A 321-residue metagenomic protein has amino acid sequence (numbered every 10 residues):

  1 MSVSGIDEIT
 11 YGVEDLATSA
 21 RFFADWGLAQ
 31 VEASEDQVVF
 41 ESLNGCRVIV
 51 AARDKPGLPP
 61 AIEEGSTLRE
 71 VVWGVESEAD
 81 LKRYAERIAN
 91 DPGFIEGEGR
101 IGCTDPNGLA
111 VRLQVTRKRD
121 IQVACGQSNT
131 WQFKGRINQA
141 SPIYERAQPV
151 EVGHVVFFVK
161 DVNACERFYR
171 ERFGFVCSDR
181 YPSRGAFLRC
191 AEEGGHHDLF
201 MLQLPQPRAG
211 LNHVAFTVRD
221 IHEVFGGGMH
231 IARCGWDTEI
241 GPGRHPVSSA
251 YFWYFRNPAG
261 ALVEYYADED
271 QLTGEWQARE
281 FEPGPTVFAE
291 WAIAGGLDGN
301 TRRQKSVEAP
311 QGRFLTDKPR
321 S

Functional and structural regions predicted by a protein language model:
M1, T10-V48, R53, G99 (+1 more regions): Core segments of cupin and vicinal oxygen chelate
M1-A17, E70-V71, G126-N163, G194 (+2 more regions): N-terminal beta-strand motif that seeds the catalytic metal site of vicinal oxygen chelate
G5-E14, P59-R87, G99-L109, E151-K160 (+2 more regions): Vicinal oxygen chelate
G5-V13, T18-Q37, C46-G65, V75-S77 (+7 more regions): Catalytic cores of nucleotide-enabled group-transfer and carboxylate-activating enzymes in metabolic and assembly-line
G45-V50, P56, G108-R112, K118-Q122 (+2 more regions): Short, charged/polar, Gly/Pro-enriched secondary-structure boundary elements
A52-G57, R117-R119, L204-Q206, D270: A short, sequence-level motif marking secondary-structure junctions
A85-Q148, A186-F187, G235-S321: Vicinal oxygen chelate
N163-F252, N257-A259, Y265, E275-W276: Structured core of small recognition/catalytic domains
